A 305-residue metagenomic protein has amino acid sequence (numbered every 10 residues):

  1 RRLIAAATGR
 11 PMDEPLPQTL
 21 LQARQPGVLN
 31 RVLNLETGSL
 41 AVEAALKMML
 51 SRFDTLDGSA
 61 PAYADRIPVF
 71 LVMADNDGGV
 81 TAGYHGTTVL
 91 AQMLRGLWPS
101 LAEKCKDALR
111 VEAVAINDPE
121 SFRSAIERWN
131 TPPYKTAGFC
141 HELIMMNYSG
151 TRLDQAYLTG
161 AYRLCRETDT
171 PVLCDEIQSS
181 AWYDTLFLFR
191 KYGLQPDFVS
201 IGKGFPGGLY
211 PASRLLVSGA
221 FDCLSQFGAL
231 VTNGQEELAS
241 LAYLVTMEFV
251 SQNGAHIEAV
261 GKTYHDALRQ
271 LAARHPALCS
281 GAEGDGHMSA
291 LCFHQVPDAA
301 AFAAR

Functional and structural regions predicted by a protein language model:
L3-H141, Q155-A156: PLP-dependent aspartate aminotransferase-fold enzymes
R31-V42, Q178, I201-P206, L230-Q235: Active-site nucleophile and cofactor-binding loops and adjacent substrate-binding regions of central metabolic enzymes
E142-Q155, T170-Y192: Conserved PLP phosphate-binding loop immediately N-terminal to the Schiff-base lysine helix in PLP-dependent enzymes
E167-T168, H275: Helix C-cap/helix->beta junction micro-motif
G193-L224, Q235-A242: Active-site PLP attachment segment
N233-H256, V260: Structural motif of enzymes handling amino- and sulfur-group chemistry
G261-H265, H275-A304: Conserved PLP-binding catalytic core of the aspartate aminotransferase-like
